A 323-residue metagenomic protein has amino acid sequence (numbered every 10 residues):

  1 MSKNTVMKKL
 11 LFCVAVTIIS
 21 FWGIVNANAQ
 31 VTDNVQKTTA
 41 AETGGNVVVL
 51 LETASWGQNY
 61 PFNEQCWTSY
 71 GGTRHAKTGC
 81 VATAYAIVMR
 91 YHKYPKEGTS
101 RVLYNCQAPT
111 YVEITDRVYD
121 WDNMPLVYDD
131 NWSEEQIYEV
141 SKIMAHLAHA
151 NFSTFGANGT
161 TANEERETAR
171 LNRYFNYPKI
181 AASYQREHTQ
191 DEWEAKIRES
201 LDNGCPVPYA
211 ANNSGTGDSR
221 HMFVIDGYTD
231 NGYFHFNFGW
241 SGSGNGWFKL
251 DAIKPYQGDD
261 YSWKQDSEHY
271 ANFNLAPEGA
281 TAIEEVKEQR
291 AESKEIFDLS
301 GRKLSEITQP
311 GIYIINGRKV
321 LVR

Functional and structural regions predicted by a protein language model:
M1-V31, H146-H149: Bacterial Sec-dependent N-terminal signal peptides
V6, C13, I312-R323: C-terminal tail/sorting-segment detector
A27-T160, T229: Active-site-adjacent structural segments surrounding the nucleophilic cysteine of cysteine proteases and isopeptidases
A76, V81-V88, E167-L171, W193 (+1 more regions): Stable alpha-helical elements in mature extracytoplasmic
A169, R173-N237: Active-site-adjacent substructure of cysteine-protease-like catalytic cores
N231-L250: Catalytic Cys-His active-site segments of thiol-dependent hydrolases/isopeptidases
D259, W263-S300: Residue-level detector of functionally pivotal "anchor" positions at catalytic/ligand-binding pockets or at interdomain
K303-L304: C-terminal trimerization/auto-chaperone modules of long, extracellular attachment fibers and adhesins
